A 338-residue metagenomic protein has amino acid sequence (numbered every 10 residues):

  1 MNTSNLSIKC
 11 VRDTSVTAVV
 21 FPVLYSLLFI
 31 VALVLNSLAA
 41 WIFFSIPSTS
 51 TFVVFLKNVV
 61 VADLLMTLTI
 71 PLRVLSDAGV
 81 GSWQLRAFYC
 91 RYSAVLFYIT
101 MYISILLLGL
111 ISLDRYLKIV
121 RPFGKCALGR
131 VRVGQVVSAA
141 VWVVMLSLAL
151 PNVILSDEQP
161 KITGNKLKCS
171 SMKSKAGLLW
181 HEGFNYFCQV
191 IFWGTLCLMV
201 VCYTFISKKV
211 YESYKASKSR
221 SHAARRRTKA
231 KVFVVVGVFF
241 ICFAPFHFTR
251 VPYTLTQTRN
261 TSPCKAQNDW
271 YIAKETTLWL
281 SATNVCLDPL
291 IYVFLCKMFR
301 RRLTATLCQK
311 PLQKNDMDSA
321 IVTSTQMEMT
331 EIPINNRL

Functional and structural regions predicted by a protein language model:
M1-L38, F184-C188, L338: Extracellular N-terminal segment of 7TM GPCRs
M1-R12, E212, A216-A223, T261-P263 (+1 more regions): Intrinsically disordered regulatory tails of 7TM GPCRs
T3-R12, V80-A94, Y98, R121 (+3 more regions): Loop architecture of class A 7-transmembrane GPCRs
T14-P22, S26, T49-L110, K118-C126: Extracellular TM2-ECL1-early TM3 structural module of rhodopsin-like
Y25, F29, I42, L65-G81 (+8 more regions): Helix-to-loop junction signature of class
F29, N58-I70, V137-A149, Q189-M199 (+2 more regions): Alpha-helical transmembrane segments of multi-pass membrane proteins
V31-F44, V60, T67-P71, I99-F123 (+2 more regions): Cytoplasm-facing ends of alpha-helical transmembrane segments in multi-pass membrane proteins
L167-K173, G177, I191, K208-F248 (+1 more regions): Intracellular effector-coupling site of seven-transmembrane GPCRs, centered on the ICL3-to-TM6 transition
